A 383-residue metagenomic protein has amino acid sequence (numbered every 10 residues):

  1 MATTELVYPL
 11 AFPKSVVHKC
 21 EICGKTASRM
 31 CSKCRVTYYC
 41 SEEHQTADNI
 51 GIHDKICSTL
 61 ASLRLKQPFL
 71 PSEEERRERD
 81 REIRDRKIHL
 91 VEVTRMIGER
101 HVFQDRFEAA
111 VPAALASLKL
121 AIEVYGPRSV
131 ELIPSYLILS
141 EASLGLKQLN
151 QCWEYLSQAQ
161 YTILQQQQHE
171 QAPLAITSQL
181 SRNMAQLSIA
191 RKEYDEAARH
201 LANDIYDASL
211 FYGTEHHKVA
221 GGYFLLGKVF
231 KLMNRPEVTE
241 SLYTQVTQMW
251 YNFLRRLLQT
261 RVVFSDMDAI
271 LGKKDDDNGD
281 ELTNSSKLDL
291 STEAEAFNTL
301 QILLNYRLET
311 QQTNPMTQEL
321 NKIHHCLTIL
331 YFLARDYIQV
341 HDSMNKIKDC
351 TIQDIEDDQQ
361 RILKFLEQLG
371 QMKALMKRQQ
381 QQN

Functional and structural regions predicted by a protein language model:
M1-N383: Intrinsic-disorder-linked linear interaction elements in eukaryotic regulatory proteins
